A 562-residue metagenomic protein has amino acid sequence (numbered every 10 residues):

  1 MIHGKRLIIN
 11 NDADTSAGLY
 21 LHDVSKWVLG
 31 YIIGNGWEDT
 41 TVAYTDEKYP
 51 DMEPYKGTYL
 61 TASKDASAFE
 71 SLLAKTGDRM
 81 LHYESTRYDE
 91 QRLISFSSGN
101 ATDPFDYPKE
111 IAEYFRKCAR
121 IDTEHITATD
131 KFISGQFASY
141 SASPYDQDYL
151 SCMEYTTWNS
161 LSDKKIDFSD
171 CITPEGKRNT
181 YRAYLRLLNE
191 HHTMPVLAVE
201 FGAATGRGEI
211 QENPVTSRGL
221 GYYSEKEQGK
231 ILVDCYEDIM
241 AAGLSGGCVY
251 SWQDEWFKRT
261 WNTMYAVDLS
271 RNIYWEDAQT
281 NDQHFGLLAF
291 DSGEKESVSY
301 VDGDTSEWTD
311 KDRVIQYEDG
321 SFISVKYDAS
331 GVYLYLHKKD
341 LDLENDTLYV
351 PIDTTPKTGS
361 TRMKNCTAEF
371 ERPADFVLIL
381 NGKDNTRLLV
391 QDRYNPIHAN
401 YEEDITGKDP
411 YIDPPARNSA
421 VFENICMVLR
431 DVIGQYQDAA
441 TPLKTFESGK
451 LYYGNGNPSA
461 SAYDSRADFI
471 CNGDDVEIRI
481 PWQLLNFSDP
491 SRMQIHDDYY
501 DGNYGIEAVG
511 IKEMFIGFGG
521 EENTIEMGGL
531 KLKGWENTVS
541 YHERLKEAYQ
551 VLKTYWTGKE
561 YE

Functional and structural regions predicted by a protein language model:
M1-I172, R186-A203, R207, A241-G246 (+3 more regions): Active-site region of glycoside hydrolase catalytic domains
T61-T76, G176-T180, S224-I231, R544: Soluble or luminal CAZymes and related metallo-dependent hydrolases
P144, A203, W252, K338-D340 (+2 more regions): Short beta-strand segments enriched in hydrophobic/aromatic residues within well-folded beta-rich domains
G208-E227, I231, D238-V314, L545-E562: Aromatic-rich peripheral "rim/lid" segments of glycoside hydrolase catalytic domains that contact and position glycan
G303, S330-K339, D474-W482: Short, well-ordered beta-strand segments enriched in hydrophobic/aromatic residues
I315-Y436, R492, H496-E521: Surface-exposed, glycine/proline- and aromatic-rich loop segments on solvent-exposed faces across compartments
V428-A439, G449-R466, I470-G528: Ser/Thr/Pro-rich, low-complexity mucin-like regions that serve as glycosylated stalks/linkers or repetitive adhesive
D501-E562: Long, compositionally biased interface segments
